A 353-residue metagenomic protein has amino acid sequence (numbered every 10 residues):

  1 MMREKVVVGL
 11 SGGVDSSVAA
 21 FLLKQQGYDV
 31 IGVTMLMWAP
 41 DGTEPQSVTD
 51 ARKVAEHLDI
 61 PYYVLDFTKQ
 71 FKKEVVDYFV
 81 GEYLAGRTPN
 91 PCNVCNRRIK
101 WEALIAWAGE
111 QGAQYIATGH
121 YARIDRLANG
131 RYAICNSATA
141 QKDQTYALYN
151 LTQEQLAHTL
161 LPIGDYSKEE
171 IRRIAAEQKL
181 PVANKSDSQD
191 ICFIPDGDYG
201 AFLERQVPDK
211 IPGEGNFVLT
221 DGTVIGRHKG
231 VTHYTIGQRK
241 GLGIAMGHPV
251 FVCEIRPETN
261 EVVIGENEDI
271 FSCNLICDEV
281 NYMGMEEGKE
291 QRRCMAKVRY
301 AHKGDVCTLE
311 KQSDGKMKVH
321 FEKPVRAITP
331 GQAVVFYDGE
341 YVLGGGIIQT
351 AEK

Functional and structural regions predicted by a protein language model:
M1-Y149, L160, E169-E170, A176: ATP-dependent adenylation/nucleotidyltransferase module used to activate substrates
A117-A128, A133-K353: AMP-forming adenylation/ATP pyrophosphatase catalytic core
